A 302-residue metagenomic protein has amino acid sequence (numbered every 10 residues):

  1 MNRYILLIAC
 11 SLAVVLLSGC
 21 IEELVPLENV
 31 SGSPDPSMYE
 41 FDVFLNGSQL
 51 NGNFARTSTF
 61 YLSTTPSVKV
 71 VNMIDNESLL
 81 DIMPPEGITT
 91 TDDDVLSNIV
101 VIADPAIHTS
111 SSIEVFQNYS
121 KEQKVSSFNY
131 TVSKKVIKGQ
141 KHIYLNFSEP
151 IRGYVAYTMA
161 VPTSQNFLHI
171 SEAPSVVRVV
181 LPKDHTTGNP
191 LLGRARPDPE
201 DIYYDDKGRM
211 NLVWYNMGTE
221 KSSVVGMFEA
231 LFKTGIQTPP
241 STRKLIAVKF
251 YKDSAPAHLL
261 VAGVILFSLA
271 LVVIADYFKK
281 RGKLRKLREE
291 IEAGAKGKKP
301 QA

Functional and structural regions predicted by a protein language model:
M1-S31: Hydrophobic secretory-pathway targeting helix
C20-K183, T187, L191-Q301: Lumenal/extracellular ectodomains and adaptor appendage modules of the eukaryotic vesicle/secretory system
